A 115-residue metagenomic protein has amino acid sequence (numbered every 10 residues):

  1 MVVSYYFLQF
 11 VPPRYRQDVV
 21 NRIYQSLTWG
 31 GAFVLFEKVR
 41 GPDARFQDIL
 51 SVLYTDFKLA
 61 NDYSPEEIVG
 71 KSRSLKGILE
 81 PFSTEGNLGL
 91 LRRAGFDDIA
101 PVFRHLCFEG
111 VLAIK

Functional and structural regions predicted by a protein language model:
M1, N21-I23, S83-E85, D97-I99: Hydrophobic, well-ordered secondary-structure segments that either form specific early membrane-associated helices used
V3, V34: A conserved beta-strand element that flanks and buttresses the S-adenosyl-L-methionine
Y6: Oxyanion-hole/transition-state-stabilizing segment in secreted/luminal serine hydrolases and related acyltransferases
Q9-V11: A short His-aromatic
P13-Y15: Conserved catalytic-core motifs of eukaryotic protein kinase domains, centered on the activation segment
Q17-W29: A short glycine-rich, Lys/Arg-flanked "PGG" loop and its adjoining helix->strand segment in the class I
F36-A94: C-terminal alpha-helical "lid/dimerization" subdomain adjacent to the S-adenosyl-L-methionine
L88-K115: Core SAM-dependent methyltransferase catalytic element
